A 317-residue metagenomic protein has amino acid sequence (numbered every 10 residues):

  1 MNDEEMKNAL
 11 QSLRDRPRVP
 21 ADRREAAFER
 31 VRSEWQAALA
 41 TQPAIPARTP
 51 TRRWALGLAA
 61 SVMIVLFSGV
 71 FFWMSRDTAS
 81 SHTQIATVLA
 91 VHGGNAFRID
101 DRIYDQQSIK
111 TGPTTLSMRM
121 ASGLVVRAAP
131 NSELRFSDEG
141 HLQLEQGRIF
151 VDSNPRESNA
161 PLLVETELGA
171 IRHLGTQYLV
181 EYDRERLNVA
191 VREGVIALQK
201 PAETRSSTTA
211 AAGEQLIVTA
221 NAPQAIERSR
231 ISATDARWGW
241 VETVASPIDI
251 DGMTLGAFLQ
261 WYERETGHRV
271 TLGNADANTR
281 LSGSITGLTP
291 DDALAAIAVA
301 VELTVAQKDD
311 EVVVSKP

Functional and structural regions predicted by a protein language model:
M1-I45: Short alpha-helical interface segments
A9-S12, A38, A55-G57, V88 (+1 more regions): Acidic/proline-rich low-complexity IDRs
R14, P43, A60-V62, V70 (+2 more regions): Generic low-complexity, intrinsically disordered sequence content enriched in small uncharged/hydrophobic residues
D22-L39, R52-I85: Single-pass transmembrane signal-anchor helices and their membrane-water interface zones
Q36, P43, V62, S246-I248 (+1 more regions): Amphipathic alpha-helical interaction segments
G69-P317: A residue-level detector for the "anchor" residue at the start of short, highly conserved motifs
